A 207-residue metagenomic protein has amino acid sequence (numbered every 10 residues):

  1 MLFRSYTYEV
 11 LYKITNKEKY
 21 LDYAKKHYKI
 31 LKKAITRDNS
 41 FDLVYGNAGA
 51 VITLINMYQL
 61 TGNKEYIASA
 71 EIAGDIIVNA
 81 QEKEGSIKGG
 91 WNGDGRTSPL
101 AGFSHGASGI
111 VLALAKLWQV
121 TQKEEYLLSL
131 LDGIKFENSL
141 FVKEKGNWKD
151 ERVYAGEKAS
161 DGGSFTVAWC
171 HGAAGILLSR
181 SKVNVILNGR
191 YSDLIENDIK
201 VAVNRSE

Functional and structural regions predicted by a protein language model:
M1-E207: Glycan-recognition and catalytic cores of secretory/periplasmic carbohydrate-active enzymes
